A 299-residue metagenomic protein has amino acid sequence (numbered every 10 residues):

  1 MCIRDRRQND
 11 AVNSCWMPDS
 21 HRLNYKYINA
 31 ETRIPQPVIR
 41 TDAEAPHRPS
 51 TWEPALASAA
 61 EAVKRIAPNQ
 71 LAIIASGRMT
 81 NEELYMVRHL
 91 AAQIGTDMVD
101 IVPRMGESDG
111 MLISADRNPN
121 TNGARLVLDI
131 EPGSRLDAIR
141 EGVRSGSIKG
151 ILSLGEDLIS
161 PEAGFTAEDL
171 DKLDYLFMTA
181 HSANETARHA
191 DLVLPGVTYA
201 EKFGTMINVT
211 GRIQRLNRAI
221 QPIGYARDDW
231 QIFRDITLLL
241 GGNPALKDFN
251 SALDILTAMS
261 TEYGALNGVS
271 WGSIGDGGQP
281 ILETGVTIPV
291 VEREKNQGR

Functional and structural regions predicted by a protein language model:
R4-K202, I207, G211, R218-A219 (+2 more regions): Catalytic alpha/large subunits of respiratory electron-transfer oxidoreductases, centered on bis-MGD molybdoenzymes
A55, D229-I232: Stable alpha-helical elements in mature extracytoplasmic
R218-A226: A short glycine-threonine-serine/GTX helix/turn-capping micro-motif
W230-Q231, N243-E262: Internal, active-site/partner-interface "lid" segment
